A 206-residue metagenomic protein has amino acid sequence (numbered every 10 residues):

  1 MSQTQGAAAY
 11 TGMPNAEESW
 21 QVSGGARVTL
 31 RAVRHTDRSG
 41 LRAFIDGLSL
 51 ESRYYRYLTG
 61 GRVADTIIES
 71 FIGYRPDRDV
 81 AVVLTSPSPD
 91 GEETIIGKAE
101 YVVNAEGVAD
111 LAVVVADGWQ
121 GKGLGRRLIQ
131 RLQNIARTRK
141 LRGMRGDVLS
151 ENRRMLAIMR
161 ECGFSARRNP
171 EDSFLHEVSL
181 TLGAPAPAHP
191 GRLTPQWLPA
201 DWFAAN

Functional and structural regions predicted by a protein language model:
M1-N206: Long, contiguous binding/interaction regions
